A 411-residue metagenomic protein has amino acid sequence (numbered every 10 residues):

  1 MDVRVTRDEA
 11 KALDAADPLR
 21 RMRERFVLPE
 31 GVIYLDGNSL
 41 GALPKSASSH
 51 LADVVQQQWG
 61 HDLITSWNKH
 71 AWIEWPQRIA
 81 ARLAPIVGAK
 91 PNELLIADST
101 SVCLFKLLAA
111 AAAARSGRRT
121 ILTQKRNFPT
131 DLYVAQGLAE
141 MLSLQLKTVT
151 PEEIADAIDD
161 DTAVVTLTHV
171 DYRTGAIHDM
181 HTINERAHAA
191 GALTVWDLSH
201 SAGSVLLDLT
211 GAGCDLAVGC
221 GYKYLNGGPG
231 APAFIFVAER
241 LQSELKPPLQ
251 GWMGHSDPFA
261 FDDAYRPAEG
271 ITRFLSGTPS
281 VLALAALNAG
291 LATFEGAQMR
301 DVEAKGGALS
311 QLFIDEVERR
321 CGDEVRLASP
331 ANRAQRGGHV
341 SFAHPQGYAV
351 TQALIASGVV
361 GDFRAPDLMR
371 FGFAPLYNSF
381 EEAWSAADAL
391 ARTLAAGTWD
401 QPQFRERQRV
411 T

Functional and structural regions predicted by a protein language model:
M1-T411: Pyridoxal 5′-phosphate
